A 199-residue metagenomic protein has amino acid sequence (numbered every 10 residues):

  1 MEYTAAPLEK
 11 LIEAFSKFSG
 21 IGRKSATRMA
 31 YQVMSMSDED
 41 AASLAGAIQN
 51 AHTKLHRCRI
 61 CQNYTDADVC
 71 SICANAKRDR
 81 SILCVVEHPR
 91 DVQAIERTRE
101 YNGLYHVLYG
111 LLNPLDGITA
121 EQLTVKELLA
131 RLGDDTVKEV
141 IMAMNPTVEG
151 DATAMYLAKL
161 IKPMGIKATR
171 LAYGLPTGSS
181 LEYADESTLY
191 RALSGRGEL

Functional and structural regions predicted by a protein language model:
E2-E9, K17, A30-V92: Cys/His-rich Zn2+-binding cysteine-cluster or related metal-binding knuckle/ribbon modules and their
Y3, M36, D40, D116-A120 (+2 more regions): Catalytic cores of large soluble enzymes that bind and process phosphate-bearing ligands
L8-S16, T27, V33, Y64 (+3 more regions): S-adenosyl-L-methionine-dependent methyltransferase catalytic core, i.e., the SAM/SAH-binding region
S16, M34, Q49, D66 (+8 more regions): Signal for well-folded cores of large energy- and translation-related assemblies
S25, L129-L199: Long C-terminal interaction/binding lobes of large macromolecular proteins
A26, N75-M144: Extended interfacial segments that mediate partner engagement and assembly in macromolecular machines
